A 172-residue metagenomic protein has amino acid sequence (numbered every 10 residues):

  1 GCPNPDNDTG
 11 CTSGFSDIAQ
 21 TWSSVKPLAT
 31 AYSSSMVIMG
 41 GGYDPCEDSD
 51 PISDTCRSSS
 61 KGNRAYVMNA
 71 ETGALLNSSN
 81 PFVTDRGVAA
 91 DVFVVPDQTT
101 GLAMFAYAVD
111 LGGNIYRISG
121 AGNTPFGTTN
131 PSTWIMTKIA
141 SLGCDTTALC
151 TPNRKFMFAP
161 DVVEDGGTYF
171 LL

Functional and structural regions predicted by a protein language model:
G1-L172: A fold-level detector for beta-propeller and closely related beta-sheet-rich head/sensor domains
